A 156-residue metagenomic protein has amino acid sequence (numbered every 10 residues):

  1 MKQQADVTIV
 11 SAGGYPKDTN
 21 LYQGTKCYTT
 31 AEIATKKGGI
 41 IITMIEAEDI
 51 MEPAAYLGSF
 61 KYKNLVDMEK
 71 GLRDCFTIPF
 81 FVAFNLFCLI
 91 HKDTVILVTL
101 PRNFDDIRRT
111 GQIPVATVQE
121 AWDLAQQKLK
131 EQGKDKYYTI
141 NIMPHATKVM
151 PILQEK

Functional and structural regions predicted by a protein language model:
M1: Glycine-/acidic-rich phosphate or pyrophosphate-binding loops and their flanking alpha/beta elements
Q4-Q23, C27: Glycine-rich phosphate/diphosphate-binding loops and the adjacent beta-loop-alpha structural elements that coordinate
G24-K156: C-terminal non-catalytic interaction/assembly regions of soluble proteins
